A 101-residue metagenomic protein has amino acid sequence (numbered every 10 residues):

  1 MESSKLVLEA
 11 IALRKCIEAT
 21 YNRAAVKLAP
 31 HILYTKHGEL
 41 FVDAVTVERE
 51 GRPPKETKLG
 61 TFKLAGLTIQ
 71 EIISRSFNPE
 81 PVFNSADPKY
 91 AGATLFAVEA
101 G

Functional and structural regions predicted by a protein language model:
M1-G101: Core beta-strand-centered patch of the WYL/Sm-like small regulatory domain
